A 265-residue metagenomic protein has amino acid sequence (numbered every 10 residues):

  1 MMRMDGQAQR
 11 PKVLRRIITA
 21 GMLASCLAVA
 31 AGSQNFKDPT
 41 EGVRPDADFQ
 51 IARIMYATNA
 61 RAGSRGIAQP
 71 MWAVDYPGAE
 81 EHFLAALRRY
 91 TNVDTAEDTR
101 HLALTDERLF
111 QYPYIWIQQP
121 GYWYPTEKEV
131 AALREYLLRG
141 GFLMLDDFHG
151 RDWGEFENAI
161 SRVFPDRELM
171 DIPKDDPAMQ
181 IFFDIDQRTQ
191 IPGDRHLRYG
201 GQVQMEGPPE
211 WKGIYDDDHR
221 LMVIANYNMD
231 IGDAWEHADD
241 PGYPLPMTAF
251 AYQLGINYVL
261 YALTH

Functional and structural regions predicted by a protein language model:
M1-L14: N-terminal secretory signal peptides that target proteins for export/translocation
I17-A28: Bacterial N-terminal signal peptides
G32-Y114, P120-G121, M222, D230-H265: Aromatic-Pro/Gly-enriched surface loop or interdomain linker that acts as a lid/target-recognition segment
I51, L109, Y114-E155: Short alpha-beta junction capping motif
N59-R65, G150-H237, Y252, I256: An acidic, glycine-rich "communication" segment
T91, G141, V163-R167, A262: A generic secondary-structure signal for well-formed alpha-helical elements
N92-A103, L145-H149, R167-D175: Surface-exposed patches in mature extracellular/periplasmic domains of secreted proteins
